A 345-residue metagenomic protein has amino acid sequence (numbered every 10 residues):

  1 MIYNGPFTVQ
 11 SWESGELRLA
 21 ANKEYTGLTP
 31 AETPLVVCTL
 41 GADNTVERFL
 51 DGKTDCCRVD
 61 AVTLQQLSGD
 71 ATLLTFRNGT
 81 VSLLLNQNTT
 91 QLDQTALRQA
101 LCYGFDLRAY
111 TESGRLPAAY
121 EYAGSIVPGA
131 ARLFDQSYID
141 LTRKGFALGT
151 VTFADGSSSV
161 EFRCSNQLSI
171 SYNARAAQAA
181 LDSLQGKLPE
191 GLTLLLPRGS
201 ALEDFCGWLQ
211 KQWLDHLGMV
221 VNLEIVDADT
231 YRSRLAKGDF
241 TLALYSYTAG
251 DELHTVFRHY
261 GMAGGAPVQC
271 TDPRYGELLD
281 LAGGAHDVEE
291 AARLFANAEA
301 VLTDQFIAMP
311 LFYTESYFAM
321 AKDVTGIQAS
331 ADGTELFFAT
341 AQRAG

Functional and structural regions predicted by a protein language model:
M1-N4, L28-E32, Q66-T75, L84-T95 (+4 more regions): Short, solvent-exposed loop/beta-turn-alpha elements that line the ligand-binding surface or hinge of extracytoplasmic
M1-P30, N44: Gly/Pro-rich hinge or "lid" segments in bacterial periplasmic/extracellular proteins
I2, S11, L17, E112 (+6 more regions): Small-molecule-sensing regulatory modules
S14, V160-S246: Ligand/substrate-recognition segments at binding pockets and active sites
E24, T54, T90, L97 (+7 more regions): Sec-exported extracytoplasmic/periplasmic mature domains
E47-R48, A61-G69, D229-G261, L302: Pocket-flanking alpha-helical
N88, L92-Y138, T142-F146, T150-F153 (+2 more regions): Periplasmic-binding protein-like
L184-R198, S246, H286-K322: Bilobed periplasmic-binding protein-like "clamshell/Venus-flytrap" ligand-binding domains
